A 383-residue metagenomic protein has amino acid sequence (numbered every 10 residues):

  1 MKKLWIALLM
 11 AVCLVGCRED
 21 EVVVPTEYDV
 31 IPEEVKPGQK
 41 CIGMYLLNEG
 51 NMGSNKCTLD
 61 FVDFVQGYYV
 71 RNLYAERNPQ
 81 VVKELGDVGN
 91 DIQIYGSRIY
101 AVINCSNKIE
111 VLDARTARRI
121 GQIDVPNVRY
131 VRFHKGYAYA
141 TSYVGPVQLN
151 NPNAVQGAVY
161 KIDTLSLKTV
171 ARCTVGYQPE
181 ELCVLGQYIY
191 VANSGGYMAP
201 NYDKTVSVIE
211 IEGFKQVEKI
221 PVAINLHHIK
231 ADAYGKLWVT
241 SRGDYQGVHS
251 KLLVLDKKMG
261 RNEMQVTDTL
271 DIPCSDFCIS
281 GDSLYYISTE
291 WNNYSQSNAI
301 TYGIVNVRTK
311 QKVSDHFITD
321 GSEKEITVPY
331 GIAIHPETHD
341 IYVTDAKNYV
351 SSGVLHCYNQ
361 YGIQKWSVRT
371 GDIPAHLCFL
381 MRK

Functional and structural regions predicted by a protein language model:
M1-L4: Positively charged n-region of N-terminal signal peptides that target proteins for export
L9-M10: Hydrophobic alpha-helical targeting segments used for export or membrane insertion
C13-G16: C-terminal motif of bacterial Sec signal peptides marking the signal peptidase cleavage site
R18-K383: Predominantly soluble domains enriched in secretory-pathway, periplasmic, or organellar proteins
